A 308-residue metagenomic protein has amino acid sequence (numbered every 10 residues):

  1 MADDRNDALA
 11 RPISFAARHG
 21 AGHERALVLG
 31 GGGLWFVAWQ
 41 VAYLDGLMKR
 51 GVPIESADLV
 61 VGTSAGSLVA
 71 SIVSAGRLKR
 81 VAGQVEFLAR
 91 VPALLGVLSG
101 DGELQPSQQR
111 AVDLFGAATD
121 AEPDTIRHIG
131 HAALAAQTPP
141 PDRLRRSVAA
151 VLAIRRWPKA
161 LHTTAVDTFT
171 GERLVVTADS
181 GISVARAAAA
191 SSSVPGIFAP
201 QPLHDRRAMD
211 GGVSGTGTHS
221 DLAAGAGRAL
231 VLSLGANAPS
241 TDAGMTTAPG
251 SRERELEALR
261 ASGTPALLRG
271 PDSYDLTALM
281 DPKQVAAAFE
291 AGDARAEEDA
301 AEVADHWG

Functional and structural regions predicted by a protein language model:
M1-V61, S71-G308: Patatin-like phospholipase
G62, G66: Gly/Ala-rich beta-loop-alpha elbow adjacent to hydrolase catalytic centers
